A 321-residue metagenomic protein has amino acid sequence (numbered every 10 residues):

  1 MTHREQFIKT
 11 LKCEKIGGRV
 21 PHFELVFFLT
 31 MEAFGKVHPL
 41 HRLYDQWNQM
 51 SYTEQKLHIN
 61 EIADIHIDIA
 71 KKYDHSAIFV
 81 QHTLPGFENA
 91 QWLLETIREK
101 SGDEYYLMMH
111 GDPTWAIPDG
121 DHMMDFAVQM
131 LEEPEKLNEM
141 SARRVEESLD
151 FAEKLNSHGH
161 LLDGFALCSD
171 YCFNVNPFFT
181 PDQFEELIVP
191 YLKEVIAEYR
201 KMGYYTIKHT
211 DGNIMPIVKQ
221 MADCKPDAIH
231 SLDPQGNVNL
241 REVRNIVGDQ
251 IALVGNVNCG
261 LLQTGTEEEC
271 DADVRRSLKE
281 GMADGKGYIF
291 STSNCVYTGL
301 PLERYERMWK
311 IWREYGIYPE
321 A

Functional and structural regions predicted by a protein language model:
M1-I65, H75-A321: Active-site loop segments of alpha/beta catalytic cores
A70: Short, solvent-exposed loop/beta-turn-alpha elements that line the ligand-binding surface or hinge of extracytoplasmic
